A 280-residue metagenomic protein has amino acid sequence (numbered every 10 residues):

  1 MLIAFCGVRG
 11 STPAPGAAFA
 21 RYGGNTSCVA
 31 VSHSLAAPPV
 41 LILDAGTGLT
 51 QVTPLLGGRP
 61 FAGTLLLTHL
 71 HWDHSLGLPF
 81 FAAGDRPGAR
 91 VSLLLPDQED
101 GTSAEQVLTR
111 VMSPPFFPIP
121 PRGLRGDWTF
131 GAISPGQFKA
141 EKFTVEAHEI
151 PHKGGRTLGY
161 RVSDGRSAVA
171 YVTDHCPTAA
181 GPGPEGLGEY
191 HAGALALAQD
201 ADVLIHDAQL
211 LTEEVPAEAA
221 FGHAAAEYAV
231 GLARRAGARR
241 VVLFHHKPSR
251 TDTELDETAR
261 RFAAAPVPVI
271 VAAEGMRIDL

Functional and structural regions predicted by a protein language model:
M1-T173, T178-G181, L255-L280: Binuclear metal-dependent hydrolase catalytic cores
C176-P268, A272-A273: Cap/insert and terminal regions of metallo-dependent hydrolase folds
